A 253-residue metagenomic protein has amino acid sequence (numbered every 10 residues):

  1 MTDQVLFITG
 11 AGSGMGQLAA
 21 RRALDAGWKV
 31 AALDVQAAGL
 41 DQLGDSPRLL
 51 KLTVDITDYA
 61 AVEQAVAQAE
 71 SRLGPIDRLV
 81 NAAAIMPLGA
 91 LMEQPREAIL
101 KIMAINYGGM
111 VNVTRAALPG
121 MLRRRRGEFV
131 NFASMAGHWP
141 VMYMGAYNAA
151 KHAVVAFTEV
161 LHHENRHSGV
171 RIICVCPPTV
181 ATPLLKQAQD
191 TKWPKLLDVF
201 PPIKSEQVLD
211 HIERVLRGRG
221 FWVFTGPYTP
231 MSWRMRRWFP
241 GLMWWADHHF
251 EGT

Functional and structural regions predicted by a protein language model:
G12-S13: Conserved glycine-rich cofactor-binding loop
V54-Q64, R96: The beta1-alpha1 cofactor-binding region of Rossmann-like NAD(H)/NADP(H)-dependent oxidoreductases
A82-P87: Conserved NAD(P)H cofactor-binding loop of Rossmann-fold oxidoreductase domains
A90-L91, P95-L100: Substrate-binding pocket helix/loop in short-chain dehydrogenase/reductase
T114, A150: Active-site helix of classical SDR
S134: Residue(s) in the substrate-gating loop at a strand-loop-helix junction that position the organic substrate next
C174, K195-S232: C-terminal helical subdomain
